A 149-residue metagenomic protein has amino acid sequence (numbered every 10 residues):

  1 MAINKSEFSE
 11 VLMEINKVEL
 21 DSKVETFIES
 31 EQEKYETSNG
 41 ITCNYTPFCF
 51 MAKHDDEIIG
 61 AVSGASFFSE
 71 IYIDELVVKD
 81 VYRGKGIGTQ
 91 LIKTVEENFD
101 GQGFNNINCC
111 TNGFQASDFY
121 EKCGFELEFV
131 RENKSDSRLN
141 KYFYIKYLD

Functional and structural regions predicted by a protein language model:
M1-D21, D149: Conserved N-terminal entry element of GNAT/NAT acetyltransferase domains
E14-D74, F114, R131: Acetyl-CoA-dependent GNAT
S66-D74, R83, D136-N140: A conserved beta-turn-beta hairpin within the catalytic core of GNAT-like acetyltransferases that forms part
L76-V78: Hydrophobic adenine-recognition pocket in adenosine-nucleotide-binding enzymes
G84-E97, K122: Conserved acetyl-CoA-binding loop-helix of GNAT-fold acetyltransferases
G88, I92, G113-A116, N133-N140: Short glycine/proline-centered loop/turn elements that form peptide/ligand docking sites
F99-N112: Conserved GNAT acetyl-CoA-binding A-motif
N108-C110, E126-F143: Conserved catalytic-core motifs of GNAT/GCN5-like acyltransferases
